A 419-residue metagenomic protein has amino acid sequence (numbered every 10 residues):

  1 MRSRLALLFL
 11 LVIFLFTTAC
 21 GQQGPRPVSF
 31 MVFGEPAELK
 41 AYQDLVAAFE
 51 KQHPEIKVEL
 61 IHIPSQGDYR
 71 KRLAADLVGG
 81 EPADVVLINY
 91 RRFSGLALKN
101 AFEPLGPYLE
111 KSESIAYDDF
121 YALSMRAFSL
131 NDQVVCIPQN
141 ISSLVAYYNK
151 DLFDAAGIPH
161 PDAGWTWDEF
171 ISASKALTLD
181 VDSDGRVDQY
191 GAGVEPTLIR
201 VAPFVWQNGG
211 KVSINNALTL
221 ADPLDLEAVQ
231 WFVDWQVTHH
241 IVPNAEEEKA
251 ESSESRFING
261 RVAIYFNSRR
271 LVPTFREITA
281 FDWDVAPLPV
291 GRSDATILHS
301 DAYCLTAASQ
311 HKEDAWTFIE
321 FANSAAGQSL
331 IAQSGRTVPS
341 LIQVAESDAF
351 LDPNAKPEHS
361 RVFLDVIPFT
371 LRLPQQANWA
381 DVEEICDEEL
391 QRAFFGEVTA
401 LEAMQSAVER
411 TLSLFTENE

Functional and structural regions predicted by a protein language model:
L8, F14, C20-N100, E110-Y117 (+10 more regions): Conserved N-terminal structural module of periplasmic/extracytoplasmic solute-binding proteins
Q52, K57, A156, D234-P243 (+8 more regions): Extracytoplasmic/periplasmic substrate-recognition and gating elements
A75-L77, E81-D84, S114-L152, G185 (+4 more regions): A structural signal for short loop-to-beta-strand junctions that line the ligand-binding cleft of periplasmic/secreted
I88-V145, D168, F204, D284-A286 (+1 more regions): Hinge/lid segment of periplasmic solute-binding proteins
G106-F120, A163, D182-G191, G210-A228 (+4 more regions): Short, solvent-exposed loop/beta-turn-alpha elements that line the ligand-binding surface or hinge of extracytoplasmic
L123, Q333-E388, R392: Long, aromatic- and glycine/proline-rich binding clefts that accommodate carbohydrate-like moieties
N131-Q139, L144, D168-L218, Q230-V233 (+1 more regions): Extracytoplasmic/periplasmic solute-binding protein
A173-K175, N215-E246, L288: Glycine-centered hinge/linker elements that transmit conformational signals in sensory and ligand-binding systems
